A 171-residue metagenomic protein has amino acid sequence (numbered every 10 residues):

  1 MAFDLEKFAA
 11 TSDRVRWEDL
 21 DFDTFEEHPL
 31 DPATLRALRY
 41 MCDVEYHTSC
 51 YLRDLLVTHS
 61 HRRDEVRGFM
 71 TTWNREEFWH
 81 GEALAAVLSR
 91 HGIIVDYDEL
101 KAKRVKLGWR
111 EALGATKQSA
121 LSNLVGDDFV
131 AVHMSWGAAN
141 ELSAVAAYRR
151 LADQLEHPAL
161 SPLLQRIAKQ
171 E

Functional and structural regions predicted by a protein language model:
M1-Q170: Non-heme di-metal
